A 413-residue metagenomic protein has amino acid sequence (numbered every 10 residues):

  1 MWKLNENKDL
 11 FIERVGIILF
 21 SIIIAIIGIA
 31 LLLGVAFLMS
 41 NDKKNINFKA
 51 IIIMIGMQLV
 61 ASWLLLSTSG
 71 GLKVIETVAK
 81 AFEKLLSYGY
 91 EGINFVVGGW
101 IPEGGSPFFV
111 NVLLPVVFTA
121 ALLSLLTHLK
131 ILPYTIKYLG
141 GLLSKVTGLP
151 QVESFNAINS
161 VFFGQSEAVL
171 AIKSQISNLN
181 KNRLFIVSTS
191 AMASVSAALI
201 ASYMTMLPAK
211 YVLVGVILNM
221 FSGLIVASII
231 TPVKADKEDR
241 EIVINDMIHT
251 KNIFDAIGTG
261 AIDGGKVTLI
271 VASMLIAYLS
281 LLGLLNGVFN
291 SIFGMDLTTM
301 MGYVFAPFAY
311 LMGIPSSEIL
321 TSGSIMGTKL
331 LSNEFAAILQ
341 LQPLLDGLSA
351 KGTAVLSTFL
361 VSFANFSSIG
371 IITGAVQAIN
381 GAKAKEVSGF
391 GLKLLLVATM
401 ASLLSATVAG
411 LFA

Functional and structural regions predicted by a protein language model:
E13-F109, D255-G258, V271, L275-G283 (+1 more regions): N-terminal alpha-helical transmembrane segments of multi-pass membrane transport and channel/translocase proteins
F20-I29, D296, F359-N365: Structural signature of hydrophobic alpha-helical transmembrane segments
E76-S87, Y134-G148, S160, D255-K266 (+4 more regions): Short amphipathic alpha-helical coupling elements at transmembrane boundaries
F95-T147: Hydrophobic alpha-helical hairpins/lids featuring a short glycine-rich hinge
G99-G104, S144, A168-S177, T250-G265: Cytosolic juxtamembrane amphipathic/interface segments immediately preceding and feeding into a transmembrane helix
V146-M204, S322-V408: Alpha-helical membrane segments and immediately flanking helix-loop junctions that form or couple to the substrate/ion
M220-V267: Long, contiguous bundles of hydrophobic transmembrane helices that form the permeation core of multi-pass
I262-D346: Transmembrane helical segments that form the transport core of multi-pass membrane transport proteins
